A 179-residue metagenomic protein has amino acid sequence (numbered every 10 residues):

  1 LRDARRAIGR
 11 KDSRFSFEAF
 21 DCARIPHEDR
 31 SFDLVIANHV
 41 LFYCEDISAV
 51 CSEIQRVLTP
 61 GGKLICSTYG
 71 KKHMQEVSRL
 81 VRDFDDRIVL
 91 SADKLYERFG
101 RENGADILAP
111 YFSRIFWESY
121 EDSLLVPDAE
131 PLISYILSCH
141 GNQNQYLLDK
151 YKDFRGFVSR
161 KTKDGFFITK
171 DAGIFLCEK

Functional and structural regions predicted by a protein language model:
L1-I25, A49: Class I SAM-dependent methyltransferase SAM/SAH-binding core
R5-I8, V81, L108: Conserved hydrophobic residues forming the short capping helix/wall of the S-adenosyl-L-methionine
E18, I36, I65: Conserved Rossmann-like nucleotide-binding pocket used by diverse enzymes that bind dinucleotide cofactors
A23-V35: A short acidic, Gly/Pro-enriched loop at the edge of an enzyme's catalytic core that lines a small-molecule cofactor
L34-S48, G70: A short SAM/SAH-binding and catalytic strip from SAM-dependent methyltransferases
S48-K63: A short glycine-rich, Lys/Arg-flanked "PGG" loop and its adjoining helix->strand segment in the class I
K63-L90: Conserved class I S-adenosyl-L-methionine
L95-K179: Conserved Class I S-adenosyl-L-methionine
